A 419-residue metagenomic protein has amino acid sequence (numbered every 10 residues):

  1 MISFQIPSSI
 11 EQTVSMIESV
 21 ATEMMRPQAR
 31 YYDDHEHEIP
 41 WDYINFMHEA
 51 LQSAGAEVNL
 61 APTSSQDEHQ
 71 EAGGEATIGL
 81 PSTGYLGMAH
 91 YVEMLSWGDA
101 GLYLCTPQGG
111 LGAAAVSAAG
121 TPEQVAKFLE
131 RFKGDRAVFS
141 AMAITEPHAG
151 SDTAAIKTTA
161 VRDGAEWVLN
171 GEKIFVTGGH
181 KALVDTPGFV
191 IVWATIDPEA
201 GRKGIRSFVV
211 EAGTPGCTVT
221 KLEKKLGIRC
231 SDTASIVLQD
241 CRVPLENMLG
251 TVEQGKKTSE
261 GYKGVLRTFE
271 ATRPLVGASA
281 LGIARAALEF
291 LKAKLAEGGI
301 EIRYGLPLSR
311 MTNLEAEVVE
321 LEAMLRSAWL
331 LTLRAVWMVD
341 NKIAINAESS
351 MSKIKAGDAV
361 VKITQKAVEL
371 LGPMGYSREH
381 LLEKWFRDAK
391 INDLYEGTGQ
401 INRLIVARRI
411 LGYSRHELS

Functional and structural regions predicted by a protein language model:
M1-L104, K127, H416-S419: Amphipathic, small/basic residue-rich leader segments at the start of a protein or domain
I2-S15, L80, V219-L325, N392: Glycine-rich beta->alpha junctions and the first turn(s) of the following alpha-helix
I2-S3, Y91, L371-S419: Glycine-rich phosphate/cofactor-binding loops in nucleotide/flavin-utilizing enzymes
R26-H37, A296-I300, E322-A356, T364 (+1 more regions): C-terminal helix-coil-helix/basic helical segment that borders enzyme active sites and/or dimer interfaces and provides
A89, E93, A100-E123, G150: N-terminal glycine-rich flavin-associated loop
W97-A100, A149, I174-K181, I228 (+2 more regions): Glycine-rich phosphate/pyrophosphate-binding beta-alpha loops
D135-I144, W193: A short, Trp-centered hydrophobic/proline-enriched beta-strand micro-motif
E172-T218: A short core secondary-structure module
